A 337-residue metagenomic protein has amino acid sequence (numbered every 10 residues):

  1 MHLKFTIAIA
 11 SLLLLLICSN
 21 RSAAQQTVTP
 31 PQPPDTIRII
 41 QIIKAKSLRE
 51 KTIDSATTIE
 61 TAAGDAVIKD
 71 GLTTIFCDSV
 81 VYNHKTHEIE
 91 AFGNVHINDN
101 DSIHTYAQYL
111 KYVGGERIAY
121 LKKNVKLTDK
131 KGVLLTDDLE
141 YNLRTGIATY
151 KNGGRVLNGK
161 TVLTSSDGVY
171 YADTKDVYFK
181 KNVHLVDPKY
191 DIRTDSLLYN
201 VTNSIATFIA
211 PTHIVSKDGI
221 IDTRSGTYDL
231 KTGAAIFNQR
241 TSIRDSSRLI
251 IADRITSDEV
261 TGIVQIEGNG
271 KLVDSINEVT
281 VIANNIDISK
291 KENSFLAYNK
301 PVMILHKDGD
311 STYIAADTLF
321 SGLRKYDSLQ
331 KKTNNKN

Functional and structural regions predicted by a protein language model:
M1-T29: Bacterial Sec-dependent N-terminal signal peptides
A23-N337: N-terminal amphipathic/hydrophobic interface segments
